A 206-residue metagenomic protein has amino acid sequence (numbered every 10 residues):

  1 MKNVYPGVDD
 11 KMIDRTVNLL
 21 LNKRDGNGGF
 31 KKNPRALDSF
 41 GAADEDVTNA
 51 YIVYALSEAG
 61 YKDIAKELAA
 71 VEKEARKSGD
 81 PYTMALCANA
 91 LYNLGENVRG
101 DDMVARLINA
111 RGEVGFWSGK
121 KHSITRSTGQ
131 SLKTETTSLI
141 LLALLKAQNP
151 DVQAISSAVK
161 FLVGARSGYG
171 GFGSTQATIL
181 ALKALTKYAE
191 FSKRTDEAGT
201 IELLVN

Functional and structural regions predicted by a protein language model:
M1-N206: Large, well-folded core regions of big proteins
